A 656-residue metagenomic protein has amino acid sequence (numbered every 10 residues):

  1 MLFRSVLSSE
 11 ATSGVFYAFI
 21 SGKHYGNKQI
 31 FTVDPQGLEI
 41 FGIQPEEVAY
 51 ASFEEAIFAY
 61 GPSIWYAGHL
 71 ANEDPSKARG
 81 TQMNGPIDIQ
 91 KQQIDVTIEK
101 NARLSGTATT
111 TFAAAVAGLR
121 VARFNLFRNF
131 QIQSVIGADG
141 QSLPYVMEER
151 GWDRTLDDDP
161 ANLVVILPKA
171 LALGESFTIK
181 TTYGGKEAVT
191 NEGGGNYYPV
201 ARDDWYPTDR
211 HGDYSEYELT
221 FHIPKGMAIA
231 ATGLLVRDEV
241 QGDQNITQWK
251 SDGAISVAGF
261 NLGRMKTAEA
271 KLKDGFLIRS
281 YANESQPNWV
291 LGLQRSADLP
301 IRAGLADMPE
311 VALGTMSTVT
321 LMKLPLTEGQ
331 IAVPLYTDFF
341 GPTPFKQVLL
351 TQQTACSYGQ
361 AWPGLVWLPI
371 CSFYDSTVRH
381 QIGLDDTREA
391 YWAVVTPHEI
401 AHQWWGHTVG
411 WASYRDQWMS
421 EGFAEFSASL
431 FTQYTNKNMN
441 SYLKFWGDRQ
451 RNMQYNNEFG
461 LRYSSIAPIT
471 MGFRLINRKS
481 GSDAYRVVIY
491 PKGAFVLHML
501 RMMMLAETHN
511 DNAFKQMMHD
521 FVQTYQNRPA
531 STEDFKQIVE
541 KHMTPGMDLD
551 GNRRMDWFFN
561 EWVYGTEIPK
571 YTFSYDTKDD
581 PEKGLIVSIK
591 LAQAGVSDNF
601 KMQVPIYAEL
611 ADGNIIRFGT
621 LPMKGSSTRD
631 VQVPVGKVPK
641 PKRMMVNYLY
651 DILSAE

Functional and structural regions predicted by a protein language model:
M1-F3, S8, G14, H24 (+6 more regions): A surface-exposed beta-strand-loop module
M1-S105, Q133, D209-H211, D556-E561: N-terminal, polar/Ser/Thr-rich
N72-S76, Q82-T109, A113-R120, N125-R128 (+2 more regions): Hydrophobic helix-coil surface modules that form long, contiguous segments used for peptide/substrate interaction
R79-Q82, L163-I166, L173, T182-H222 (+2 more regions): Glycine/proline-rich low-complexity spacer/linker segments in large multi-domain proteins
V116, A312, P344, M439 (+1 more regions): Amphipathic alpha-helical substructures
R120-A122, R128-D139, A230, N552 (+1 more regions): Beta-strand-rich binding/interaction modules
Y197, Q330, P334-T337, I382-N452 (+1 more regions): Zinc-dependent metallopeptidase catalytic helix centered on the HExxH motif and its immediate flanking segment
E421, E425-M499, M503, Y525-Q526: Acidic/His/Gly-enriched intrinsically disordered linker/tail segments that often contain short helix/coil "MoRF-like"
